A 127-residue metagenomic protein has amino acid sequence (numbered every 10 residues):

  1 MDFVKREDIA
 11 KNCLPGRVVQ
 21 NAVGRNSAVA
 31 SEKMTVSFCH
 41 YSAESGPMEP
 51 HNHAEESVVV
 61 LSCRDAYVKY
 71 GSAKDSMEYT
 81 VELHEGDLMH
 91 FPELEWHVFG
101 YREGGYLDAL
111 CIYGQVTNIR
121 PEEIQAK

Functional and structural regions predicted by a protein language model:
M1-K33, F38-H40, P47, Q125-K127: A short, N-terminal "cap"/entry segment at the start of jelly-roll beta-barrel domains of the cupin/DSBH fold
N21, V36-H40, S57, T80 (+2 more regions): Conserved hydrophobic/aromatic beta-strand scaffold that supports enzyme active sites
R25, G46-N52, K69-Y70, Y79-V81 (+1 more regions): Short histidine-centered beta-strand/loop micro-motifs that create catalytic or ligand/metal-coordination sites
A28-M34, A43-V59, S76-M77: A short beta-loop-beta micro-motif enriched in histidine and acidic residues
K33, S57, G104-E122: A short hydrophobic beta-strand segment most commonly corresponding to one strand of the jelly-roll/cupin
H40-Y41, N52-Y67, I112-G114: Short, conserved beta-strand element in jelly-roll/cupin
S57-E85, I124: A short beta-strand-loop-beta hairpin characteristic of the jelly-roll/cupin
E82-E103, G114: Conserved metal-binding segment of the jelly-roll/cupin
